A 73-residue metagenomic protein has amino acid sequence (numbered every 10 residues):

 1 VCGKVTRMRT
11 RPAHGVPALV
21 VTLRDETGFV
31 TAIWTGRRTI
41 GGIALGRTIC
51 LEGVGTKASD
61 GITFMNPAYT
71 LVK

Functional and structural regions predicted by a protein language model:
M8-A32: OB-fold (S1/OB) nucleic-acid-binding surfaces
R11-G15, G41, A58: Short glycine/serine/proline-enriched coil/turn segments at secondary-structure junctions
A13-P17, A44-L45, T63: Short glycine/proline-enriched turns and hinge-like loops at secondary-structure junctions
T22, A32, L45-T48, F64-M65: Long, contiguous binding/interaction regions
R37-E52: Short nucleic-acid-contacting surface segments enriched for D/E, G, S/T with interspersed K/R
T56-K73: OB-fold/S1-family single-stranded nucleic acid-binding modules
